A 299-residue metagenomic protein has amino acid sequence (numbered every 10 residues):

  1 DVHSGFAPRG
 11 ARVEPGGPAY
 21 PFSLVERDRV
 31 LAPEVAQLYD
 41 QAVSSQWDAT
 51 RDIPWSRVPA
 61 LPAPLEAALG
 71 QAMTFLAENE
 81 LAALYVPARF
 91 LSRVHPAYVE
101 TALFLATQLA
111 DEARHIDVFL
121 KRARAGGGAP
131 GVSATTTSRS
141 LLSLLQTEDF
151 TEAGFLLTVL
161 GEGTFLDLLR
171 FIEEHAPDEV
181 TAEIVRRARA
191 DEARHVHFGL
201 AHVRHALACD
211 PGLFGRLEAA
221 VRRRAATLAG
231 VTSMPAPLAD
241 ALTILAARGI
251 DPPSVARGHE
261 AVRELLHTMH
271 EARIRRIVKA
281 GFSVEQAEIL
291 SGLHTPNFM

Functional and structural regions predicted by a protein language model:
D1-A102, R124-P130, E148-E152, C209-M299: Terminal targeting/low-complexity segments that flank the catalytic cores of oxidoreductases
S56-A63, L91-S92, E112-A113, S138-L144 (+1 more regions): Short hydrophobic/aromatic-rich motifs at helix boundaries and adjacent loops
L76-L84, L105-A123, F155-L166, A188-G199 (+3 more regions): Alpha-helical transition-metal enzyme core signature, strongest for iron centers
A97, T101-F104, D111, P177: Short, glycine/acidic-rich beta->alpha junctions
A102-A106, E183-R186, G215: Short, charged, amphipathic alpha-helical segments
K121-A193, R223: Active-site-proximal alpha-helical scaffolds that flank and shape metal-associated catalytic sites
L166-H175, A182, R194-G212, E218-P237: An internal, amphipathic alpha-helical element
